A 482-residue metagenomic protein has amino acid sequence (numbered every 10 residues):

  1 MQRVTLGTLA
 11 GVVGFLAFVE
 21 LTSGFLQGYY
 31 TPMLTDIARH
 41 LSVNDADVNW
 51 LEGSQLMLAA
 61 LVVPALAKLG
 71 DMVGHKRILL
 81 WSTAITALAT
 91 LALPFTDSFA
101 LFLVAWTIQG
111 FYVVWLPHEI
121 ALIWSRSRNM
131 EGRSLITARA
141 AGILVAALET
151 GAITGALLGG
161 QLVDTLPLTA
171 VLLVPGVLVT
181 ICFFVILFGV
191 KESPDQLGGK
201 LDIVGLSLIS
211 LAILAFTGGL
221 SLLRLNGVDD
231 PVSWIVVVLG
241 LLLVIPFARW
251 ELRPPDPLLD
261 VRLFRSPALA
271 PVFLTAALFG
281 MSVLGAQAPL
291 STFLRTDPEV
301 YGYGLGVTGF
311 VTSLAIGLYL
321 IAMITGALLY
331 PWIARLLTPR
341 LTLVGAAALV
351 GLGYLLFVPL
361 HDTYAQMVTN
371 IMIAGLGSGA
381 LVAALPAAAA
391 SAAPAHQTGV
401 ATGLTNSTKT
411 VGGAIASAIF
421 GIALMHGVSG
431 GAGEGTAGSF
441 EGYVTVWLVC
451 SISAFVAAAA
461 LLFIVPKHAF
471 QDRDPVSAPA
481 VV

Functional and structural regions predicted by a protein language model:
L9-G24, Y30-L34, A89, L258-S429 (+1 more regions): 12-transmembrane solute porter fold
T31-V62, F99-L101, I136, V307-L314: Extracellular/periplasmic helix-loop-helix junction of adjacent transmembrane segments in MFS-like secondary
H40-S42, G74, F95-L101, P167 (+1 more regions): Helix-breaking motifs and short loop linkers at transmembrane-helix boundaries and internal kinks in secondary membrane
G53-K68, Y112-A121, G317-L329: Central cavity-lining transmembrane alpha-helices of secondary-active solute carriers, predominantly the Major
L61-F99: Conserved MFS/SLC helix-loop-helix module at the cytosolic interface between two early adjacent transmembrane helices
L88-A92, A100-Y112, A365-I373: Paired small-residue
I108-A146, Q196-G198: Cytoplasmic helix-loop-helix junction between adjacent transmembrane helices in 12-TM secondary transporters
E149, D164-L274, S282: Hydrophobic transmembrane-helix bundles of small-molecule transporters
